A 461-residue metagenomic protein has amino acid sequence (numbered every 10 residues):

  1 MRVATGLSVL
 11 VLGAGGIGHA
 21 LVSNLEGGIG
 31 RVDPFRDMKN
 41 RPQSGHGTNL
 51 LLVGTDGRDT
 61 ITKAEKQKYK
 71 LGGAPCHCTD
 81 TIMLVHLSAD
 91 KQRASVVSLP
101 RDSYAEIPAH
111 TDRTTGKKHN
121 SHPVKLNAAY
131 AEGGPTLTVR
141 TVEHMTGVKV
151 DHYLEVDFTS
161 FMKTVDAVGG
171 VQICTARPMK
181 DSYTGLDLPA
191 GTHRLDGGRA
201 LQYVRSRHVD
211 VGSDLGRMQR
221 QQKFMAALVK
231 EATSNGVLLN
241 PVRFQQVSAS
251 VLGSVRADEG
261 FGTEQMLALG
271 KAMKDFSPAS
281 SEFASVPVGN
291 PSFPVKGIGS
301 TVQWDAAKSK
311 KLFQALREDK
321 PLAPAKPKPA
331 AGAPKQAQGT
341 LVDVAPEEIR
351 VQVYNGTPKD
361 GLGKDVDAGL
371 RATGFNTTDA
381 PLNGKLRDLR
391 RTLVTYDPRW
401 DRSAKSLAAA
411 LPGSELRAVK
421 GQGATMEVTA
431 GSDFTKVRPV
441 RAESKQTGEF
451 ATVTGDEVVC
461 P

Functional and structural regions predicted by a protein language model:
M1-P461: Non-catalytic, solvent-exposed segments at the cell envelope interface
